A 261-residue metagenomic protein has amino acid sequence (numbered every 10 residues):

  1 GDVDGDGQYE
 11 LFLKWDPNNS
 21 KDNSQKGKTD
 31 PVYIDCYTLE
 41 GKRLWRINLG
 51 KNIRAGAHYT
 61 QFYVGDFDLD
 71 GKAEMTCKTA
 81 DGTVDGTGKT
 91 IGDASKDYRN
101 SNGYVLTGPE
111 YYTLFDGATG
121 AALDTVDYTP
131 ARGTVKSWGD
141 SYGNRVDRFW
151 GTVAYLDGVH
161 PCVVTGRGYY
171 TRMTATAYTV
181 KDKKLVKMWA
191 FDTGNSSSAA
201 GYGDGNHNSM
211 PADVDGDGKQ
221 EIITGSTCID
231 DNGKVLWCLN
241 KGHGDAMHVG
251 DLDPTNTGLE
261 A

Functional and structural regions predicted by a protein language model:
G1-A261: Beta-propeller-forming repeat regions
